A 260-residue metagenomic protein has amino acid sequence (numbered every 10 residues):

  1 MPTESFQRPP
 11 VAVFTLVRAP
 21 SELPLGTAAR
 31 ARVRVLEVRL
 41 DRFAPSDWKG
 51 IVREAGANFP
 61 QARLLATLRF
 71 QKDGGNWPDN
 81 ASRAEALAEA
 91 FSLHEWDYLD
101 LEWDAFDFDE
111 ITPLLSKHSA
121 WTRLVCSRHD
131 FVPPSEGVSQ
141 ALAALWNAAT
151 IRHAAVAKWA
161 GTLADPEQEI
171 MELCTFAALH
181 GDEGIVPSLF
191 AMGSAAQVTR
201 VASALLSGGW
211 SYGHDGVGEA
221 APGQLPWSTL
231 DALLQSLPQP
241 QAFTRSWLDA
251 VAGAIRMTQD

Functional and structural regions predicted by a protein language model:
M1-L23, Q239-Q259: N-terminal amphipathic alpha-helix/helix-capping segment at the start of soluble metabolic enzymes
F6-E136: Active-site beta->alpha loop and helix N-cap motifs at the rims of alpha/beta catalytic domains
D104-T258: Catalytic alpha/beta core domains of metabolic enzymes, predominantly
